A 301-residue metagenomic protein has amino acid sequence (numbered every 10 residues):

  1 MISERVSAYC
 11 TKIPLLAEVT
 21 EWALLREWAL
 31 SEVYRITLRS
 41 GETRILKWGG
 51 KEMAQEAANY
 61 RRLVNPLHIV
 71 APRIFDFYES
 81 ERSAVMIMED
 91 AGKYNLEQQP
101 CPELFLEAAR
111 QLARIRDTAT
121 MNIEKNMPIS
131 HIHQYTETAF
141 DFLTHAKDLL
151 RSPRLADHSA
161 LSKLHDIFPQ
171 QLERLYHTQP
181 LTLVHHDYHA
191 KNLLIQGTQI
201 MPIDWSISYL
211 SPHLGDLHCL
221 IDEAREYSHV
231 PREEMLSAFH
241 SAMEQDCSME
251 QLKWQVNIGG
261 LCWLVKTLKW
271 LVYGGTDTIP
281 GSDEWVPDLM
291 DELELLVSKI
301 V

Functional and structural regions predicted by a protein language model:
M1-E18, P280-V301: Regulatory N- and C-terminal appendages and interdomain linkers associated with kinase/kinase-like NTP transferase
I2-P14, T120-H185: An alpha-helical support segment within catalytic cores of ATP-dependent transferases
C10-V19, L67-V70, Y176, D246: Short secondary-structure junctions
A23-T37, I45, P169-G215: Active-site acidic catalytic loop and adjacent metal/ATP-binding pocket of ATP-dependent phosphoryl transfer enzymes
L25, L30-I129: ATP-binding pocket architecture of kinase catalytic cores
S80, V85-C101, H145-L150, L261-P280: A glycine-centered beta->alpha junction motif in the catalytic cores of kinase/phosphotransferase enzymes
S130, D246-G260: All-alpha amphipathic helical-bundle segments outside canonical DNA-binding/catalytic cores that form hydrophobic
H213-C247, G260-G281, E292-L296: Active-site activation/catalytic loop segments of kinase-like enzymes and analogous catalytic loops in related
